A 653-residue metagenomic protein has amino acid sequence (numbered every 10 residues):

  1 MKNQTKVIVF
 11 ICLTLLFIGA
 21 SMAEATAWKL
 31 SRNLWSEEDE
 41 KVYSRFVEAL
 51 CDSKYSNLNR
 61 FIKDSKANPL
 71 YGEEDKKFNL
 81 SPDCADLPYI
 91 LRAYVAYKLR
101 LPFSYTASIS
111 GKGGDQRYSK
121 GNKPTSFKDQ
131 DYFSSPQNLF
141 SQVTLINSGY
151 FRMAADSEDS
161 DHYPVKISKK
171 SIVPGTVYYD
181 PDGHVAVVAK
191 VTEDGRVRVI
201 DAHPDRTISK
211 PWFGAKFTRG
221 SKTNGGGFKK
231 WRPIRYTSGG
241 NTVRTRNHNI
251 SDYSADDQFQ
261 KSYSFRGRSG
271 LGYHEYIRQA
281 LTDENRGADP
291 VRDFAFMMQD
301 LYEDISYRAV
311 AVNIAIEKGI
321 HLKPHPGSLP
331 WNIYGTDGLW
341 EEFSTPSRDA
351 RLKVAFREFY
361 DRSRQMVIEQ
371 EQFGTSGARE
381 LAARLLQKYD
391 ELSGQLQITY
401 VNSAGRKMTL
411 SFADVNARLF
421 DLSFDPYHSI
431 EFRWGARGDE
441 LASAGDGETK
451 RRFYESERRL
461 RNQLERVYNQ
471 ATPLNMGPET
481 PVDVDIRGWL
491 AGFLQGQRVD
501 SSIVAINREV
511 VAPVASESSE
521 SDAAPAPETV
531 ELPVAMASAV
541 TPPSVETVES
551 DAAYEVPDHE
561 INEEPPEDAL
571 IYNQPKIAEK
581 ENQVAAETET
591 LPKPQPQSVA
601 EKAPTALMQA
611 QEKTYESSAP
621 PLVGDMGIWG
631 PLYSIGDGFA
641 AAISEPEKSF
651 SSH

Functional and structural regions predicted by a protein language model:
K2-V9: Bacterial N-terminal signal peptides that target proteins for export
F10-G19: Bacterial N-terminal signal peptides
G19-A25: Sec/Tat signal peptide C-region and signal peptidase I cleavage site
T26-F140, M153, V243-E517, G627-G638: Mixed-charge, low-complexity intrinsically disordered regions
Q130-D161, P204-H248: A recognition module on extended beta-rich or small alphabeta surfaces enriched in W/G with H and D/E
K166-P174, Y178: Short, well-ordered loop/turn sites that connect or cap secondary structure elements
P181, A189-P211: Catalytic Cys-His active-site segments of thiol-dependent hydrolases/isopeptidases
A512-H653: Long, low-complexity repeat tracts used as extracellular stalks/passenger repeats and O-glycosylation platforms
